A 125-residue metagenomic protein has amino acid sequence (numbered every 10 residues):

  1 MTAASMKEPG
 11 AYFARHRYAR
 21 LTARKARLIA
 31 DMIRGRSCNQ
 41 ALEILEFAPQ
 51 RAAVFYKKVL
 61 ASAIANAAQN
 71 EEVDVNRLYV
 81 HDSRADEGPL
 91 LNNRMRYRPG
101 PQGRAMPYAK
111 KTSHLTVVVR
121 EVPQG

Functional and structural regions predicted by a protein language model:
T2-L21, L28, M32, R36-G125: Structured, basic alpha/beta domains of bacterial-type, RNA-associated proteins
